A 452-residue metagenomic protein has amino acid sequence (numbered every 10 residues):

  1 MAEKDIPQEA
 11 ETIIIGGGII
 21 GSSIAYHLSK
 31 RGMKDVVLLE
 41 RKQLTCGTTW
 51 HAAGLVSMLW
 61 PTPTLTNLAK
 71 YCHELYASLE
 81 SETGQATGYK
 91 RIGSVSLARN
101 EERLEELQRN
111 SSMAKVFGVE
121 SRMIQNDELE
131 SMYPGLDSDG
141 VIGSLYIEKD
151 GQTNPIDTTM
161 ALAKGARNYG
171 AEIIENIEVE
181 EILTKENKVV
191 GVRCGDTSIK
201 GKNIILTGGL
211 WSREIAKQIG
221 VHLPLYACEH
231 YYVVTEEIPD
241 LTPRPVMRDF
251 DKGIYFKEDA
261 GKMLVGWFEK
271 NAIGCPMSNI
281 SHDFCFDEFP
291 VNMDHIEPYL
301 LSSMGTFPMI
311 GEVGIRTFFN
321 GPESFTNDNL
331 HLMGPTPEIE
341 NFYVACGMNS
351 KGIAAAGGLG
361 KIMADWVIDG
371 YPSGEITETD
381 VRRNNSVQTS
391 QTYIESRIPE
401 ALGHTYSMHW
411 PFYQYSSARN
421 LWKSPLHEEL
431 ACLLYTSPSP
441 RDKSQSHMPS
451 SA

Functional and structural regions predicted by a protein language model:
P7, T87-S96, E130-Y169, I280-D287 (+1 more regions): Helix-loop-beta segment of a Rossmann-like dinucleotide-binding subdomain
K30-T48: Glycine-rich FAD pyrophosphate-binding loop
G54-M132, D251-F256, A260-K262, D283 (+3 more regions): Dinucleotide-binding Rossmann-like beta1-alpha1 core, especially the glycine-rich loop that anchors the ADP
E148-S198: Helical element adjacent to the flavin cofactor pocket in flavoenzyme catalytic cores
S198-P243: Central helical "cap/lid" subdomain
H222, E237-N341: Active-site lid/adjacent beta-loop-alpha segment flanking the redox-cofactor pocket in flavoenzymes
I296-R397, T405: C-terminal catalytic lobe of FAD-dependent flavoproteins
Y435-D442: Conserved small/polar residues in nucleotide/adenosyl-binding loops
